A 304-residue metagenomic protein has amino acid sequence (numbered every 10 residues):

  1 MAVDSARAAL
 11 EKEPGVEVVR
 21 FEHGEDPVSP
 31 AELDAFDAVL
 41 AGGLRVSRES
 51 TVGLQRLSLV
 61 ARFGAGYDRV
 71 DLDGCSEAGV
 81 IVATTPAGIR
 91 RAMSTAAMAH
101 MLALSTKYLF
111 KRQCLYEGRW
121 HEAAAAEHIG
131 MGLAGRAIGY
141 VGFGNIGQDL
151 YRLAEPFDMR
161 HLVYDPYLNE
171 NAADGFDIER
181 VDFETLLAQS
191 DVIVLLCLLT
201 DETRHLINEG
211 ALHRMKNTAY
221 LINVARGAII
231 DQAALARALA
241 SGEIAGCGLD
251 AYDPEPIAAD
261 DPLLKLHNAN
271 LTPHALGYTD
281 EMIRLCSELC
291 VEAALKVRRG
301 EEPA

Functional and structural regions predicted by a protein language model:
M1-A38: N-terminal glycine-/charge-rich "phosphate-binding" loop or analogous flexible N-terminal tail
E22, G42, F63-G64, V80-R91 (+4 more regions): Short beta->alpha connector loops at strand-helix junctions that form conserved, small/polar/Pro-enriched
A31-L33, S50-G53, T185-Q189, A211 (+1 more regions): Structural alpha-helical scaffold elements that stabilize or flank donor/cofactor-binding regions in carbohydrate
F36, L54-L57, Q189-S190, M215-T218: An anion/phosphate-binding loop that grips the pyrophosphate of nucleotide cofactors and donors
L44, A65, D191, L196-L199 (+2 more regions): Short glycine-/small-residue-rich Rossmann-like dinucleotide-binding loops
A78, P86-A137: Phosphate-binding beta-alpha-beta segment of Rossmann-like dinucleotide-binding domains, i.e., the NAD(P)
A126-N217: Rossmann-like dinucleotide/phosphate-binding beta-alpha-beta segment
T218-A304: Rossmann-like dinucleotide-binding domain for NAD(H)/NADP(H)
